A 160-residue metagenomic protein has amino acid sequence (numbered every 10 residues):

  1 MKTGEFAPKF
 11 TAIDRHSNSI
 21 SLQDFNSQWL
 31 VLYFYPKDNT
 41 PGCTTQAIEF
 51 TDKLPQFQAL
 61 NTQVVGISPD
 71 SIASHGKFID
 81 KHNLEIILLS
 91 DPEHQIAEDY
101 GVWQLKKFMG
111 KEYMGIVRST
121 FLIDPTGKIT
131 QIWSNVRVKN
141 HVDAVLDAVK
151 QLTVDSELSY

Functional and structural regions predicted by a protein language model:
M1-Y160: Chalcogenol-based redox active-site neighborhoods
